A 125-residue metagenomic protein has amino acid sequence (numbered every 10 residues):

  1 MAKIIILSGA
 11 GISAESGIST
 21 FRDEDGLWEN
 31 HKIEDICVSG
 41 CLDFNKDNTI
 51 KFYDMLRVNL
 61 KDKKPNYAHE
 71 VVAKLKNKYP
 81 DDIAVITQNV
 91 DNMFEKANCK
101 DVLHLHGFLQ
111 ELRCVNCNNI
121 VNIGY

Functional and structural regions predicted by a protein language model:
M1-Y125: Conserved catalytic core of sirtuin-type NAD+-dependent deacylases
